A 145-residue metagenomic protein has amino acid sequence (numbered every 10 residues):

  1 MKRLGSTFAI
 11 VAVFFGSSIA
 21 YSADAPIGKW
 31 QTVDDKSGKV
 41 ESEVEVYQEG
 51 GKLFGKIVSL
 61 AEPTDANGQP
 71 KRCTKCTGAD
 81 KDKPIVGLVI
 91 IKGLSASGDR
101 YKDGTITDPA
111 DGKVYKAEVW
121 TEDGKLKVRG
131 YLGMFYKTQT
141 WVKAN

Functional and structural regions predicted by a protein language model:
M1-F8: Bacterial N-terminal signal peptides that target proteins for export
A9-S17: Bacterial N-terminal signal peptides
S18-A23: Sec/Tat signal peptide C-region and signal peptidase I cleavage site
D24-E41, F135, Q139-N145: K/E-rich alpha-helical interaction surfaces of small helical-bundle regulatory domains
D34-T107, G112-A117: Central antiparallel beta-sheet cores of small beta-barrel/beta-sandwich binding domains
D108-P109, K113-V119, K125-K137: Short, exposed beta-strand-loop hairpins at the edges of beta-sheets in extracellular/periplasmic proteins
W120-G124, V142-N145: A short, sequence-level motif marking secondary-structure junctions
